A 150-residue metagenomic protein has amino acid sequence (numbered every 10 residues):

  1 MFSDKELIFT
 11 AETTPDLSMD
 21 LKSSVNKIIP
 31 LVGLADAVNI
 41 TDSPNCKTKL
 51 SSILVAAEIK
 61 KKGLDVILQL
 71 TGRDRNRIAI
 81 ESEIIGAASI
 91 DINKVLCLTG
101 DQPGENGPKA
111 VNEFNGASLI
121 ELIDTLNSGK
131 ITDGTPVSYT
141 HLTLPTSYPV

Functional and structural regions predicted by a protein language model:
M1-A11: N-terminal amphipathic alpha-helix/helix-capping segment at the start of soluble metabolic enzymes
F2, I28-G33, I53-K62, I85-I90: Acidic (Asp/Glu)-rich catalytic clusters
E12, V38, A87: Conserved, mostly hydrophobic/aromatic
S18-P30, A79-I84: Short, acidic/polar
A37-S51, P103-A110: Glycine-rich, proline-tolerant flexible connector loops at the mouths of alpha/beta enzymes
K49-I67, N115-G134: Alpha-helix-loop-beta-strand connector modules within alpha/beta enzyme cores
R77-L122: Flexible, glycine-rich active-site loops centered on histidine and acidic residues that chelate a metal or position
T140-T146: Conserved small/polar residues in nucleotide/adenosyl-binding loops
